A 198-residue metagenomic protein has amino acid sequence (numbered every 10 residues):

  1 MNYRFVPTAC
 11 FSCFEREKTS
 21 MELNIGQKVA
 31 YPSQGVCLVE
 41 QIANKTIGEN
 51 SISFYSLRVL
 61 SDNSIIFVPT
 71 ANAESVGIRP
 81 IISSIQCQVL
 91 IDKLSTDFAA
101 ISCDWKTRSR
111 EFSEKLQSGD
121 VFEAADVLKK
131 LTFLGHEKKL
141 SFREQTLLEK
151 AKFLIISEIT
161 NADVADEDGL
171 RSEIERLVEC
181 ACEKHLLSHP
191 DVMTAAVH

Functional and structural regions predicted by a protein language model:
N2-Y3: Intrinsic-disorder-associated, low-complexity terminal segments enriched in Asp/Asn/His/Tyr and depleted of Lys/Arg
V6-A9, E15: Acidic, Ala/Val/Gly-enriched low-complexity intrinsically disordered segments
C10, K18, A30, L38 (+5 more regions): Residue-level detector of solvent-exposed, low-hydrophobicity positions
C13-V76: A positional/architectural concept
A71, G77-H198: Charge/polar-rich, low-complexity and marginally structured segments
